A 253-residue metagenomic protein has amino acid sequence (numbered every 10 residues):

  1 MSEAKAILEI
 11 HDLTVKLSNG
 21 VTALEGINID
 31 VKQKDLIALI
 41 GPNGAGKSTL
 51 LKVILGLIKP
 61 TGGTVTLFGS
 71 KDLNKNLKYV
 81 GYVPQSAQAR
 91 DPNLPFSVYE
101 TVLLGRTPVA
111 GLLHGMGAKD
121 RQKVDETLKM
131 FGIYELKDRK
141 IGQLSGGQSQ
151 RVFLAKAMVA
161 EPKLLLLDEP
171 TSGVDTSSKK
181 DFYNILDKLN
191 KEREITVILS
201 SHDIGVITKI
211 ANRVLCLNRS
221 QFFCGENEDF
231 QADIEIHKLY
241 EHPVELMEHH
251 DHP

Functional and structural regions predicted by a protein language model:
L55: Helix-to-loop junction immediately C-terminal to a conserved catalytic motif
G63-N76: Conserved ABC transporter NBD signature motif
L103, A118-L136: Conserved ABC ATPase "signature" region
K140-L144, Q148: Conserved ABC ATPase signature
E161: Conserved catalytic motifs of ABC-family nucleotide-binding domains
L165-D168: Catalytic Walker B motif of ABC-type/P-loop ATPase nucleotide-binding domains
S201-H202: H-loop/switch region of ABC-family ATPase nucleotide-binding domains
